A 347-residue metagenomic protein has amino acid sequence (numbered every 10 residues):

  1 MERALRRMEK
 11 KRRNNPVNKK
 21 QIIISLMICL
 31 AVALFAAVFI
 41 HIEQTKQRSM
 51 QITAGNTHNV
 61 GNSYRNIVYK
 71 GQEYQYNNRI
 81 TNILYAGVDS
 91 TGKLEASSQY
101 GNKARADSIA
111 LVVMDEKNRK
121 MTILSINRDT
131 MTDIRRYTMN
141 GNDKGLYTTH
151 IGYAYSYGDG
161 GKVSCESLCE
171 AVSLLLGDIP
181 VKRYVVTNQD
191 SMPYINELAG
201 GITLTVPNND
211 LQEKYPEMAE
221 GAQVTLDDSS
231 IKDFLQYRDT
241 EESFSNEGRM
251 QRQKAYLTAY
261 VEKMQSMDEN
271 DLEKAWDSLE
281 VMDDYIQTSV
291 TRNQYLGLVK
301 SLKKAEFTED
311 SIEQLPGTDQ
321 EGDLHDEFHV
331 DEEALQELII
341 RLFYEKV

Functional and structural regions predicted by a protein language model:
E2-I28, F35-V347: Non-catalytic, solvent-exposed segments at the cell envelope interface
